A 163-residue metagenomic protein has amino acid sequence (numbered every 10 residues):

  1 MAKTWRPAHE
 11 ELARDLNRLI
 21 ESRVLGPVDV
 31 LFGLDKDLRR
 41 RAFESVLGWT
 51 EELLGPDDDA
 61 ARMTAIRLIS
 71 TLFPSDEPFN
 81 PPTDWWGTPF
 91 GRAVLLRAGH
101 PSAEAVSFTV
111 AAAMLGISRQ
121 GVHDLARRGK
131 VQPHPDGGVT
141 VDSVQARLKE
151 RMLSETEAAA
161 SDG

Functional and structural regions predicted by a protein language model:
M1-L95: Protein-protein interaction interfaces in oligomeric scaffolds, predominantly long amphipathic alpha-helices
N80-P82, E155-G163: Charge-dense, extended regions
G91-L95, V106-S107, E150-R151: A short, structure-level motif marking secondary-structure boundaries and short turns
A93, A111-A112, A126, P133: Small-side-chain structural scaffolding
G99-R119: Polyanion-binding surface elements
G116, R127-R128: Residue-level detection of the helix-turn-helix DNA-binding "recognition helix"
R128-A158: Short helix-start
